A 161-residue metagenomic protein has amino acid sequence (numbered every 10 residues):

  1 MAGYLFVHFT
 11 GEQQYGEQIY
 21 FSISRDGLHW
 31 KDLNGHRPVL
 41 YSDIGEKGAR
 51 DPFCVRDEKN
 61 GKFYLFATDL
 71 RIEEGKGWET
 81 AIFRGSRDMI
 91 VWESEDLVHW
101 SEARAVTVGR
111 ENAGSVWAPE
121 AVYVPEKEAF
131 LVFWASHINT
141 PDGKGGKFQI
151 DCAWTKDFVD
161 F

Functional and structural regions predicted by a protein language model:
M1-F161: Carbohydrate-active catalytic/glycan-binding domains of CAZyme proteins, especially the secreted or lumenal ectodomains
